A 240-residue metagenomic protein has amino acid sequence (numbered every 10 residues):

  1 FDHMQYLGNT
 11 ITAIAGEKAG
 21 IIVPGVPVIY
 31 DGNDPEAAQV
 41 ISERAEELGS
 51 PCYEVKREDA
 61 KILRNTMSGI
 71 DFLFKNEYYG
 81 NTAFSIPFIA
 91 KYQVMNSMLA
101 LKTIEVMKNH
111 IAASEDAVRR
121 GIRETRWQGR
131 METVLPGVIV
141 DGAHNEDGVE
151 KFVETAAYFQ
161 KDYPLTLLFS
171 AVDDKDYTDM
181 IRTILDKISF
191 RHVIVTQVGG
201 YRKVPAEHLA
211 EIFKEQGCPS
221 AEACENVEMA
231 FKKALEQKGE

Functional and structural regions predicted by a protein language model:
F1-A83, L101-D116: Acidic, Mg2+-coordinating active-site environments of NTP-dependent enzymes
F1-H3, T10-A13, E77-H192: Nucleotide phosphate-binding/pyrophosphate-handling subdomain across enzymes that bind or process nucleotide phosphates
E17-G20, V106, T155-F159, T183 (+3 more regions): A generic secondary-structure signal
G20-V28, F159-L165, S189-H192, G217 (+1 more regions): Short, surface-exposed connector motifs at secondary-structure boundaries
D31-G32, E46-T66, I86-A90, A117-T125 (+5 more regions): Beta-strand->loop->alpha-helix junctions that form or flank phosphate-binding loops in nucleotide-handling enzymes
N33, A37, K91-M95, M107-H110 (+4 more regions): Catalytic cores of large soluble enzymes that bind and process phosphate-bearing ligands
D34-C52, G137-I139, I181-G239: C-terminal helical cap/extension that packs against the catalytic core of soluble nucleotide-cofactor enzymes
